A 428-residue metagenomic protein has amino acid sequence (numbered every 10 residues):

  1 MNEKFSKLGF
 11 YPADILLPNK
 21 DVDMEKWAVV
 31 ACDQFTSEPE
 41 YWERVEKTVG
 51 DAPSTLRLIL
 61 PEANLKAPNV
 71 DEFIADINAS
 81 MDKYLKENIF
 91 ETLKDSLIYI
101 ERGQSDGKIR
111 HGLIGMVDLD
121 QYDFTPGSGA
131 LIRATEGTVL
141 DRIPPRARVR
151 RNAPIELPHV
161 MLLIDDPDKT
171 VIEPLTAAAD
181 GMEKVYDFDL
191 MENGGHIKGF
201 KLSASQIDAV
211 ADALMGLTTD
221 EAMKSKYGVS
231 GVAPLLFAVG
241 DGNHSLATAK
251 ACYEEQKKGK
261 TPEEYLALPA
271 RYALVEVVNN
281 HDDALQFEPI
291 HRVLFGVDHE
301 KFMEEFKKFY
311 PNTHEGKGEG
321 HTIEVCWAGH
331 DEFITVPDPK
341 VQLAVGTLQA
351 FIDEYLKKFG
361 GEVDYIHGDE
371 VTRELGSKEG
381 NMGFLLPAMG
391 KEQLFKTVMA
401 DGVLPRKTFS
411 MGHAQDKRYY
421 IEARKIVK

Functional and structural regions predicted by a protein language model:
M1-N193, K224-Y227, G390-L404, F409-K428: N-terminal extension/subdomain marker
Y11, K224-K226, T261, L268 (+3 more regions): Long, charge-rich alpha-helical interaction segments
A177-L202, D282, F287-N312: Compact, glycine/acidic-enriched structural inserts
L190-D212, I334-K340: Glycine-rich phosphate-binding "P-loop"
G216-K260: Active-site beta-strand/loop microenvironment that shapes enzyme catalytic pockets
N243-F306: Catalytic or ion-translocation cores adjacent to nucleophile or general acid/base/metal-coordination motifs in diverse
K307-E374: C-terminal structural cap/anchor segments
G346-K428: Charged substrate- and nucleic-acid-binding regions of tRNA-handling and nucleotidyl-transfer enzymes, centered on
